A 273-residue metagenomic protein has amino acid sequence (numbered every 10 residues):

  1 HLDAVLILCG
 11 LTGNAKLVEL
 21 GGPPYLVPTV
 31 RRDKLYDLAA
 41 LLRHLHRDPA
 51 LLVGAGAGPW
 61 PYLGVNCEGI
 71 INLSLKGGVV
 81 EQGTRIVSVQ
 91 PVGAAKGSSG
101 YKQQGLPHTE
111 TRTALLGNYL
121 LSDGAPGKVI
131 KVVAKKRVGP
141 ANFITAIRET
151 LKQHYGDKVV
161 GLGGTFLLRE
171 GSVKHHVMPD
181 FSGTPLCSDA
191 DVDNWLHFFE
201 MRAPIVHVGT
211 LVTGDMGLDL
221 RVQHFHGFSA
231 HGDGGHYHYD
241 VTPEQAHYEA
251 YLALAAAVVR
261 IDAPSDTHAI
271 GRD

Functional and structural regions predicted by a protein language model:
H1, H44-H46, H108, H154 (+7 more regions): Histidine (H) residue identity feature
H1-D157: Extended, low-hydrophobicity segments enriched in charged/polar residues
H1-T12, K16, A255-D273: Intrinsically disordered, low-complexity terminal/linker regions enriched in Pro/Ser/Gly and acidic residues
G78, R169-G171, A230, A255: Generic structural motif
L115, Y119-L120, V132, I147 (+3 more regions): Generic preference for hydrophobic/aromatic residues in regular secondary structure cores
L120-D219: Long, positively charged binding patches that form subdomain-scale interaction surfaces for polyanionic ligands
T210-V212, L218-T267: Compact beta-sheet-dominated globular domain cores
